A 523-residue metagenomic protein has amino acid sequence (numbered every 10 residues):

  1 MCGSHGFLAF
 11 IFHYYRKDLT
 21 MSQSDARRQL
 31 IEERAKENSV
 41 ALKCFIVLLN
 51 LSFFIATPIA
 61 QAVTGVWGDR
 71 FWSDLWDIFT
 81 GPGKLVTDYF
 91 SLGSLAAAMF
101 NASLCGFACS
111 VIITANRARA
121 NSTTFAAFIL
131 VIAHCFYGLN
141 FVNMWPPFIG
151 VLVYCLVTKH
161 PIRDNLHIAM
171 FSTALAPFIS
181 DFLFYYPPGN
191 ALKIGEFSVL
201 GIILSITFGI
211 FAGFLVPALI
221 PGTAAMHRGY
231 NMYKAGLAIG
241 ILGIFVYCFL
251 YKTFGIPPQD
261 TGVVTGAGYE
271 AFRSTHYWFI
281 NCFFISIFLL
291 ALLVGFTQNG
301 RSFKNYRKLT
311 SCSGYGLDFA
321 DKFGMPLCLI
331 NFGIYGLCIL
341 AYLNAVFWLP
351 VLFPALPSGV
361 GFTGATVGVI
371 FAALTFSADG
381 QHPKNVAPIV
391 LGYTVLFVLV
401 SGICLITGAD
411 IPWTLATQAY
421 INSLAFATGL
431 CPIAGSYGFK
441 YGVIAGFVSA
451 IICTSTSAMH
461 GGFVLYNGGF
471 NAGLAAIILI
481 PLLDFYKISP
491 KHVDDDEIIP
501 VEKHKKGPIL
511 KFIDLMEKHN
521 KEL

Functional and structural regions predicted by a protein language model:
S22, A26-L139, A291-G300, G324-C328 (+3 more regions): N-terminal signal-anchor module of multipass membrane proteins
N38, S91-A96, E270-I280, S313-L337: Membrane-water interface at loop-to-transmembrane-helix junctions
I46-A62, A102-I113, I129-H134, G150-C155 (+10 more regions): Hydrophobic core segments of alpha-helical transmembrane domains in multi-pass membrane transport and ion-translocation
V111-T123, Y137-M144, L156-H167, T223-M232 (+2 more regions): Membrane-helix interface "capping/anchor" motifs
T123, R301-S401: Transmembrane helical segments that form the transport core of multi-pass membrane transport proteins
F128-K159, M170, D181, G359-P412 (+1 more regions): Conserved mixed alpha/beta catalytic, RNA-binding, or beta-rich assembly cores of soluble enzyme, regulatory
A176-W278, F439, T456-N471: Membrane-interface helix-loop-helix junctions at boundaries between adjacent transmembrane segments
V264-Y269, S313, S489-I513: Short, highly charged, low-complexity non-transmembrane loops/tails of multi-pass membrane proteins
